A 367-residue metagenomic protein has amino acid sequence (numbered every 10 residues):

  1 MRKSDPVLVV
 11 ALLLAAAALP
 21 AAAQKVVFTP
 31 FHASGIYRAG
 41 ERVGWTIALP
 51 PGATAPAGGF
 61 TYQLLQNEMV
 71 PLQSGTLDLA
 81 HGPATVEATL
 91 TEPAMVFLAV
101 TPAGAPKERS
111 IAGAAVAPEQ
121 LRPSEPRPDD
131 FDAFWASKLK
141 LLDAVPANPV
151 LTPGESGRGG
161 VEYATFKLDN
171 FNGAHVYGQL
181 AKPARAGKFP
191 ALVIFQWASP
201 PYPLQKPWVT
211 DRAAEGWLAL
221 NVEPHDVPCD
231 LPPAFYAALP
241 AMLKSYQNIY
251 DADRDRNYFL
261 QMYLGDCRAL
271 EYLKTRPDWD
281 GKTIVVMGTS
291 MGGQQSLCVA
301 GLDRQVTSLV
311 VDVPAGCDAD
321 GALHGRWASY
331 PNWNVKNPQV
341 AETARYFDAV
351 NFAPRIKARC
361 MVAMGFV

Functional and structural regions predicted by a protein language model:
A23-R38: Short, compositionally biased P/S/T/A/G/V-rich stretches that sit at domain boundaries
A33-G35, L142-A186: N-terminal cap/lid segment of alpha/beta-hydrolase-fold proteins
P93-G104: Short, aromatic- and glycine-rich surface loops/edge beta-strands on solvent-exposed regions
K188-A198: Short beta-strand element of the alpha/beta-hydrolase
A198-L264, Y272, D318-S329: Cap/lid segment of the alpha/beta-hydrolase catalytic domain
W279-T289: Alpha/beta-hydrolase fold nucleophile elbow
G293-V340: Hydrolase active-site cap/lid region
H324-V367: The feature captures the conserved acid-bearing segment of alpha/beta-hydrolase catalytic domains
